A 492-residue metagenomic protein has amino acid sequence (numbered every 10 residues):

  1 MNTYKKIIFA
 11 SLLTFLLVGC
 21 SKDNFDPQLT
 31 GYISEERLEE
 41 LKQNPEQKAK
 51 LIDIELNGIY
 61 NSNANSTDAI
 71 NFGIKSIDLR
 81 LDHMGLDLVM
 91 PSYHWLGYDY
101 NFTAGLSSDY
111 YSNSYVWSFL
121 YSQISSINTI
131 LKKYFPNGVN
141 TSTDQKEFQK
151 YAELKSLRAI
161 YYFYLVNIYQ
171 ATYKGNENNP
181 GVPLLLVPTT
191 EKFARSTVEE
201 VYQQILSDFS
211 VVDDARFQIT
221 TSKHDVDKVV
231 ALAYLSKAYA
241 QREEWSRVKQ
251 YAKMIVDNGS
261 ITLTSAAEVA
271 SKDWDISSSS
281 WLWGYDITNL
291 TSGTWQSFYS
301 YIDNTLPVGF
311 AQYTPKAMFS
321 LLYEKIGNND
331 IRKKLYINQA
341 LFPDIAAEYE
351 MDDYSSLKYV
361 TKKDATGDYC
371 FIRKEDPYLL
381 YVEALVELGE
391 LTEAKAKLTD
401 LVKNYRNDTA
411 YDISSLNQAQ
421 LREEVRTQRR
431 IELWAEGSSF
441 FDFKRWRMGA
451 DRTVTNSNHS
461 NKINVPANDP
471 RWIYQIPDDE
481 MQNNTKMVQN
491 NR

Functional and structural regions predicted by a protein language model:
M1-V18: Sec-dependent bacterial lipoprotein signal peptides
C20-I77, L322, I326, M448-R492: Membrane-proximal, proline-rich intrinsically disordered regions
Y32, I74-G85, A171-N178, I219-S297 (+1 more regions): Short, surface-exposed recognition loops and adjoining beta-strand edges that mediate ligand/DNA contacts, enriched
S92-I168, F209, D214-I219, D364-Y369 (+1 more regions): Conserved, well-structured interaction surfaces
K150, L157, Y164, D227-V229 (+5 more regions): "A position-specific structural signal for the A-helix of alpha-solenoid helical repeats
K249-K374, T409, R422, E432 (+5 more regions): Hydrophobic-face positions in mid-chain alpha helices that act as interaction patches
